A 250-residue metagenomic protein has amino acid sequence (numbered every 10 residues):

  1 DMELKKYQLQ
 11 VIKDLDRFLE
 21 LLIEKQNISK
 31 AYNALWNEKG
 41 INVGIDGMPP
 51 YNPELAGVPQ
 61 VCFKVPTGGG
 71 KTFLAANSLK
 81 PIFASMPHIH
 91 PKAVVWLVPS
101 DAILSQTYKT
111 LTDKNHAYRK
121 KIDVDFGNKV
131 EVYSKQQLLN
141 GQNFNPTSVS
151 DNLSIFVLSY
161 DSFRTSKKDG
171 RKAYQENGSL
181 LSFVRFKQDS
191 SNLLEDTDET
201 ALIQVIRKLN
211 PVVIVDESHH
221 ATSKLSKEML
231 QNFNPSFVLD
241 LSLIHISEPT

Functional and structural regions predicted by a protein language model:
D1-S247: RecA-like P-loop NTPase motor core of helicase/translocase proteins
